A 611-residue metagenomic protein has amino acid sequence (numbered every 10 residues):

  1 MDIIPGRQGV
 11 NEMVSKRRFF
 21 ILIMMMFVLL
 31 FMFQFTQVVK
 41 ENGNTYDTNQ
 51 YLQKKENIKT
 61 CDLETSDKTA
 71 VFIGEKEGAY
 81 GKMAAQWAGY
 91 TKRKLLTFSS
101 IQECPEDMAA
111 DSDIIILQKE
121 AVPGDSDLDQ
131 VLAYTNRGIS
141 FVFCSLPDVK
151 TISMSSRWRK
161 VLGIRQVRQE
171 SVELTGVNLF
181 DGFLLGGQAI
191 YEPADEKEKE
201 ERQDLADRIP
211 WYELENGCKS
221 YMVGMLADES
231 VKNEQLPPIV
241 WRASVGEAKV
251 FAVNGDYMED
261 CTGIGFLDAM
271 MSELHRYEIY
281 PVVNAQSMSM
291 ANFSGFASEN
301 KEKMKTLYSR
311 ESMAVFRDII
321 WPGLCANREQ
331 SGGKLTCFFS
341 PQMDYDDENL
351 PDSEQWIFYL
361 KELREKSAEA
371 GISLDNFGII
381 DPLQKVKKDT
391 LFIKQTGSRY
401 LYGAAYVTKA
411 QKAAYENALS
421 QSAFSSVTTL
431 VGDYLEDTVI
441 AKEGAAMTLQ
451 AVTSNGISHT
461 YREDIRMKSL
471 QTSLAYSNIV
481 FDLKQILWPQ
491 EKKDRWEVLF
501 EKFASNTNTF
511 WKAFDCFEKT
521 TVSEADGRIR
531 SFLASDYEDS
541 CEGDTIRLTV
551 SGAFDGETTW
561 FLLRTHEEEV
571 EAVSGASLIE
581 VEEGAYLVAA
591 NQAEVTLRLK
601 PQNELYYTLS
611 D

Functional and structural regions predicted by a protein language model:
A70-G74, R137, C144-R165, S294-G295 (+4 more regions): Metal-dependent polysaccharide deacetylase catalytic core of the NodB/CE4 family, i.e., the active-site-bearing domain
I73-K150: Helical hinge/lid and interdomain linker segments adjacent to catalytic or ligand-binding clefts that mediate domain
D111, R202-A285: A glycine-centered loop/beta-turn motif at secondary-structure junctions
V122-D195: A glycine-rich, often tryptophan-bearing local segment used as a flexible ligand/cofactor-contacting loop or short
P123-D127, E583-D611: C-terminal beta-strand-rich structural cap/linker in extracellular carbohydrate-active enzymes
G255-D256, Y277-E278, N284-A297, G323-R328 (+1 more regions): Catalytic grooves of carbohydrate-active enzymes
G255-E362: Active-site beta->alpha N-cap acidic-glycine motif
K519-T565: Surface beta-strand/loop "capping" patches
